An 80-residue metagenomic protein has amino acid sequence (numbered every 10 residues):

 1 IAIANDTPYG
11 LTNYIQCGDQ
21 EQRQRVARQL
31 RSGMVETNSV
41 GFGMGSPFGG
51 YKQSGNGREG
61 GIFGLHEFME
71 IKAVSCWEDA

Functional and structural regions predicted by a protein language model:
I1-A80: Conserved C-terminal structural/oligomerization subdomain of aldehyde/semialdehyde dehydrogenase
